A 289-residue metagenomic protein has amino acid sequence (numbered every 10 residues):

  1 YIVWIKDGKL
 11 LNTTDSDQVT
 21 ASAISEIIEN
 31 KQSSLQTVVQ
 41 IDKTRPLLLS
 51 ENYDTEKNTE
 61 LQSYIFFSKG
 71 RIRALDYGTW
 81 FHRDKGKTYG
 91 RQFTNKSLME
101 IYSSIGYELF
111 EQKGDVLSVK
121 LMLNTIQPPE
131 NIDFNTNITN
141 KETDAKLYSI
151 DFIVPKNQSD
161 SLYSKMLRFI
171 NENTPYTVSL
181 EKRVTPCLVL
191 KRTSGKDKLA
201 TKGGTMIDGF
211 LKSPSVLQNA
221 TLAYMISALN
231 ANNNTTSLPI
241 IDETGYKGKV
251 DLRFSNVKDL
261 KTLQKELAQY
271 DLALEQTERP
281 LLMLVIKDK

Functional and structural regions predicted by a protein language model:
Y1-T13: A short, hydrophobic beta-strand/beta-hairpin element that forms part of a small beta-sheet core
L10-K31: Non-catalytic, surface beta->alpha helical segment in thiol-disulfide oxidoreductase systems
N30-K289: Beta-strand-rich assembly/attachment modules of structural machines
